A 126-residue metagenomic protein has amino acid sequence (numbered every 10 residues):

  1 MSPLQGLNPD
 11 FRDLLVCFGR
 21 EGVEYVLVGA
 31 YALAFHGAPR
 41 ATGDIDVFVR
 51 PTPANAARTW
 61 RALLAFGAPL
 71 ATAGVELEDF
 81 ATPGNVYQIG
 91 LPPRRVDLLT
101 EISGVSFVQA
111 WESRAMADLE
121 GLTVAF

Functional and structural regions predicted by a protein language model:
M1-F126: Compositionally biased terminal segments of proteins
